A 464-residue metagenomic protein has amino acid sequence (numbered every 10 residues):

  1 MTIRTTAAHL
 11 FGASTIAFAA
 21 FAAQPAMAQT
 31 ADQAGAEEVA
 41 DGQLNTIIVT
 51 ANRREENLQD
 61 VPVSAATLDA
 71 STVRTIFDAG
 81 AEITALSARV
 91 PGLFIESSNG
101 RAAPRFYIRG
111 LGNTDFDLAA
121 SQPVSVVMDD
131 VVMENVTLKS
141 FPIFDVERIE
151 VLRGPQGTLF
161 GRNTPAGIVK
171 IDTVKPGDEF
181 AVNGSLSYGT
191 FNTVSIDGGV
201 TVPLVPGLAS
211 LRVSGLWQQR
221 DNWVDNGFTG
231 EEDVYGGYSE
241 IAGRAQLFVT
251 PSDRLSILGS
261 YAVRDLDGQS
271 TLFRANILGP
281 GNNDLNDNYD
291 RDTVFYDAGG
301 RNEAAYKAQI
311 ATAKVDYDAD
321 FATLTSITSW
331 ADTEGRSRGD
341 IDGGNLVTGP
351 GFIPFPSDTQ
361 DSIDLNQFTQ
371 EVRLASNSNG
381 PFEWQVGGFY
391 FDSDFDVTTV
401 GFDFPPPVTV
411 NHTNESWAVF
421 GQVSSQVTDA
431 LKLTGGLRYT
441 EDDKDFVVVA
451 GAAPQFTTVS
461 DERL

Functional and structural regions predicted by a protein language model:
M1-P91, T201, D253, I257 (+1 more regions): N-terminal Sec signal peptide and the immediately downstream disordered periplasmic leader that contains the TonB box
A40-E179: Acidic, small-polar-rich N-terminal luminal/periplasmic segments of exported/outer-membrane proteins
S121-P123, N135, F144-E147, R153 (+6 more regions): Outer-membrane beta-barrel translocator/receptor signature
M128-D130, T173, V202-L204, L247-T250 (+5 more regions): Residue-level signature of outer-membrane beta-barrel architecture
T173, L186-T190, L204, W217-D221 (+5 more regions): Transmembrane beta-strands of outer-membrane beta-barrel pores
A181-L186, F228-D233, Y296-R301, I310 (+5 more regions): Extracellular loop and loop/strand-boundary signature of outer-membrane beta-barrel proteins
G227-Y235, G388-L464: Signature of Gram-negative outer-membrane beta-barrel scaffolds
Y238-W384, F391-S393: Outer-membrane beta-barrel domain signature, strongest for Gram-negative TonB-dependent receptors and also present
